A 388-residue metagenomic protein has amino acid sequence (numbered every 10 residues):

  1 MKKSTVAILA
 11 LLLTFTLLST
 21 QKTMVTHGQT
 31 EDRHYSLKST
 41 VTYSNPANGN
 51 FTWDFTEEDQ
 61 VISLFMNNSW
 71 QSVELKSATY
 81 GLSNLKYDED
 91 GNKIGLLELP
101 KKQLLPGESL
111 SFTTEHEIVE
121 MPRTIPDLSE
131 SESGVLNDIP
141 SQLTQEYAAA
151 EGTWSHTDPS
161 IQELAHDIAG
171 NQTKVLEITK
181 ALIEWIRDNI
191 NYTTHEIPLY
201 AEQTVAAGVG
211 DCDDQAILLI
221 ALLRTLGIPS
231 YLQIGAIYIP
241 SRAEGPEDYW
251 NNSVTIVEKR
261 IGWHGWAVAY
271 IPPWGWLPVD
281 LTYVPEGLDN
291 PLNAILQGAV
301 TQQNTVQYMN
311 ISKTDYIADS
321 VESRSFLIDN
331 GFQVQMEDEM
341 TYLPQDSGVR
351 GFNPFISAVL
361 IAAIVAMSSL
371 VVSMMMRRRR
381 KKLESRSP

Functional and structural regions predicted by a protein language model:
M1-Q29, Q60, A267, S347-P388: Secretory targeting signatures
T20, S63-F65, P229: Proline-centered helix-kink/hinge sites
M24-T124: Intrinsically disordered, low-complexity N-terminal segments that are enriched in acidic
N45-E58, Q103-P106, A150-T153, S241-P246 (+1 more regions): Intrinsically disordered, low-complexity coil segments
L75-Y80, L128-P140, L281-V284: Short intrinsically disordered coil segments
I118-D211, Q215-L226, G275, N304 (+3 more regions): Secondary-structure boundary elements
D214-E322, F326: Hydrophobic/aromatic-rich core segments of domains that either
